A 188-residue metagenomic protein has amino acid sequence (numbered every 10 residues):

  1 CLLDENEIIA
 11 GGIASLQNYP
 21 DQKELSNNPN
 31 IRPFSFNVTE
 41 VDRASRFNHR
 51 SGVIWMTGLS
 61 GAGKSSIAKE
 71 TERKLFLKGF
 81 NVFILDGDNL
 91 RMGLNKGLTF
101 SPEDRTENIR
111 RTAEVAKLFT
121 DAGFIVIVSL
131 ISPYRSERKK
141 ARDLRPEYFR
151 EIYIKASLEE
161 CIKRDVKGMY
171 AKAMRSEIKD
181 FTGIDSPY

Functional and structural regions predicted by a protein language model:
C1-F36, E40-R46: C-terminal effector/interaction modules appended to NTPase cores
I54-M56: Hydrophobic anchor at the beta1->P-loop junction of P-loop NTPases
L59: Conserved P-loop NTPase mechanochemical-coupling segment
A62-D121: Conserved substrate/cofactor phosphate-moiety recognition/catalytic segment in nucleotide-dependent phosphotransferases
F100-D104, L144-E147, G168-K172: Short, hinge-like loop/turn segments at secondary-structure boundaries
N108-R138, L144: Charged, well-structured alpha/beta interaction segments
I127-S129, P133, R145-R164: Conserved phosphate-donor/acceptor-positioning beta-strand/loop module used by diverse small-molecule
K155-L158, K163-Y188: Small-molecule kinase domains that catalyze NTP-dependent phosphoryl transfer to phosphate-bearing small molecules
